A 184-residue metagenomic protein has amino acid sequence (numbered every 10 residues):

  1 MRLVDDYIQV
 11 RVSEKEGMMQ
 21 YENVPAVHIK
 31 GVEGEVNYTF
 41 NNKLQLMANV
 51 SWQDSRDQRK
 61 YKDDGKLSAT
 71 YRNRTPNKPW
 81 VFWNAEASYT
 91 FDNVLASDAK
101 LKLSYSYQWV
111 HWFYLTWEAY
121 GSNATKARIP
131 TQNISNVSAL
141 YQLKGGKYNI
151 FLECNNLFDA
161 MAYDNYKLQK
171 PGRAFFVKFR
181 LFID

Functional and structural regions predicted by a protein language model:
L3-V4, E22-L115: Gram-negative outer-membrane beta-barrel transporters
Y7-E16, Q53, D57-L67, Y114-S122 (+1 more regions): Outer-membrane beta-barrel translocator domains and adjoining extracellular loop/strand segments of Gram-negative
E16, V27, A69-Y71, G121 (+1 more regions): Hydrophobic alpha-helical segments, principally membrane-spanning helices and signal/leader peptides
M19: Short coil/loop residues immediately preceding or within conserved phosphate-binding loops of NTP-utilizing enzyme
N73-D184: Conserved C-terminal beta-signal and adjacent last beta-strands/turns of outer-membrane beta-barrel proteins
